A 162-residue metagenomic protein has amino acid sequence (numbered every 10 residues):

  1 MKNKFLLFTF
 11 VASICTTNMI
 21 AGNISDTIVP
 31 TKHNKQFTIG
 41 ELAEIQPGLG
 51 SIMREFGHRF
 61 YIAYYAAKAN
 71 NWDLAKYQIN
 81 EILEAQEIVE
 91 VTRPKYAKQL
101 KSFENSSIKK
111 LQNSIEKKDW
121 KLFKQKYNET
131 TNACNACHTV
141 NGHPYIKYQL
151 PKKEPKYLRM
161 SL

Functional and structural regions predicted by a protein language model:
F5-I14: Sec-dependent N-terminal signal peptides
G22-W72, L162: Immediate post-signal-peptide N-terminus of mature secreted/exported proteins
A67-N71, I115-L122: Short helix-adjacent coil turns
L74-K76, I82, F123: Solenoid-repeat scaffolds in large eukaryotic assemblies
A85-S102: Short, solvent-exposed, charged loop/turn and helix-capping segments that join or cap alpha-helices on peripheral
T130-N141: The canonical Cys-X-X-Cys-His
Y148-L158: Short cysteine/histidine-rich metal-coordination sites, predominantly Zn2+-binding motifs
